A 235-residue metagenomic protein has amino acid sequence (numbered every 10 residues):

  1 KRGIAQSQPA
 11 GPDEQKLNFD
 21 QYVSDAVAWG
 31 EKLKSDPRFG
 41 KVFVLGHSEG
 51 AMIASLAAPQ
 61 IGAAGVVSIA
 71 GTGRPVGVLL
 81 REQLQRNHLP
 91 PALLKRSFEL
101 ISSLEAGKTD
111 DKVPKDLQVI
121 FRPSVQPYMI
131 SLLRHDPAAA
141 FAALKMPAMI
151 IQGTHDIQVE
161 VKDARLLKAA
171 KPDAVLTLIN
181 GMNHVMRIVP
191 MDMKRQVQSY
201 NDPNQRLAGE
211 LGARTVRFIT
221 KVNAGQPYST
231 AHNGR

Functional and structural regions predicted by a protein language model:
K1-D20, I188-Y200: Cap/lid segment of the alpha/beta-hydrolase catalytic domain
E14-S35: Alpha/beta-hydrolase active-site loop
K32-N87: Primarily recognizes the serine-hydrolase "nucleophile elbow" in alpha/beta-hydrolase and SGNH/GDSL folds
G65-A139: Accessory cap/linker subdomain of secreted extracellular hydrolases
L144, I150-Q152: Short beta-strand/loop motif that positions the catalytic acidic residue of the alpha/beta-hydrolase fold
M146, V159-A169: Short alpha-helix in the alpha/beta-hydrolase fold that links the catalytic acid
H155-V159, H184: Acidic catalytic loop of the alpha/beta-hydrolase fold
V185, M191-G234: Catalytic active-site module of serine/aspartate enzymes centered on a nucleophile-bearing elbow/loop
